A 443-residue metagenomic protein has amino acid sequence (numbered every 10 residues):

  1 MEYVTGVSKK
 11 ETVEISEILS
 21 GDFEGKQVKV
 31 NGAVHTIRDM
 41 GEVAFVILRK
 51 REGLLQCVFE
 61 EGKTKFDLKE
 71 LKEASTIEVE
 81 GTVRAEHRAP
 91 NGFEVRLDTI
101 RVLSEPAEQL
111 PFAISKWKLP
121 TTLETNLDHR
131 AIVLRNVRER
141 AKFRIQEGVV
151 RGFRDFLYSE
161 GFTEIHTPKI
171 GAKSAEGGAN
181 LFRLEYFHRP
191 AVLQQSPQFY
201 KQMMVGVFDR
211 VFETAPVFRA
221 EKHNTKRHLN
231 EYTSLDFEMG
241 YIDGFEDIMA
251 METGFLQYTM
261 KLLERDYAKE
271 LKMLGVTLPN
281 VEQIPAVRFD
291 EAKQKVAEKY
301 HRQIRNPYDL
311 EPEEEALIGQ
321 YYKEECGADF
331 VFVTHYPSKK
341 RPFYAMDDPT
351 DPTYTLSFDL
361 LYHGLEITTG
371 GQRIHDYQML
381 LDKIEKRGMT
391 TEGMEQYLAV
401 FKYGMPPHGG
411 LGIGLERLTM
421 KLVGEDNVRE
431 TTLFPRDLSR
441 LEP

Functional and structural regions predicted by a protein language model:
E2-G240: Class II aminoacyl-tRNA synthetase-like tRNA-binding/catalytic domains
N91, E160-T163, E246-A250, E392: Short, solvent-exposed positions on alpha-helices
A141-I145, V276-V281, T368: Extended, non-catalytic structural segments that build the interaction scaffolds of large macromolecular assemblies
Q146-E147, P312, I374: Short alpha-helix boundary/capping motifs
G148, G152-E160, S196-G206, R210 (+13 more regions): Generic, well-ordered alpha-helical scaffold segments in large soluble proteins
E176, G254-L360, K386-A399, Y403-G404: Metal-assisted phosphate- and nucleotidyl-transfer catalytic regions
G206, R210-E213, L229, T233-G244 (+2 more regions): TRNA-recognition modules of translation machinery and tRNA-sensing kinases, especially anticodon-binding
G240-I248, T253, K293: Extended, domain-scale alpha-helical bundle/helix-rich regions
